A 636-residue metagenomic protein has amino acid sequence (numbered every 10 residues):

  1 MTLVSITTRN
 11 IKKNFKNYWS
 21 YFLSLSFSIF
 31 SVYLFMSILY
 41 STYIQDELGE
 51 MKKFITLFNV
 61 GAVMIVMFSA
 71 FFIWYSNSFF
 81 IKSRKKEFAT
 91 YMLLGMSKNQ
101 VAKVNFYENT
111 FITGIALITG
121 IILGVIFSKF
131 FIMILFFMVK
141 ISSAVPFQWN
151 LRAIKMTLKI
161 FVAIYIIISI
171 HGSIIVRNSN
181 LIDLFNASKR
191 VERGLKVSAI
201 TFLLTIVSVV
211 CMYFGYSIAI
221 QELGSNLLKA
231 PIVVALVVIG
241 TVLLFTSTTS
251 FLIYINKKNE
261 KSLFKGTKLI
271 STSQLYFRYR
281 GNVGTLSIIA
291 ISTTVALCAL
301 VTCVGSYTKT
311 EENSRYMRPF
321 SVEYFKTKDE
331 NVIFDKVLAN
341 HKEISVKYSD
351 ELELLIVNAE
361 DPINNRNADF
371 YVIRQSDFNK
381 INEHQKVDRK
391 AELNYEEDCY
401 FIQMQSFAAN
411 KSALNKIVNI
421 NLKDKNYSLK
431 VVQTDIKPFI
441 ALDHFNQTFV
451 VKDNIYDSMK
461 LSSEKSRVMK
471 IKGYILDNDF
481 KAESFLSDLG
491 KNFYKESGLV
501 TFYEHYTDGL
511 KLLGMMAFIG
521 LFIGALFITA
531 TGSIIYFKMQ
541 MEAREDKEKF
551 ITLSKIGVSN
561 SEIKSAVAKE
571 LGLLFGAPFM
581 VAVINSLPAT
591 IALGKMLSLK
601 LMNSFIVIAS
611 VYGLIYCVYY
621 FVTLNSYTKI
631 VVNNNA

Functional and structural regions predicted by a protein language model:
M1-S5, N178-R193, R544-E545, K629-A636: Short cytosolic juxtamembrane segments of multi-pass membrane proteins
M1-V60, K481-Y494: Hydrophobic alpha-helical transmembrane segments
F15, Y21, N105-L123, L158 (+2 more regions): Selective transmembrane-helix segments that form parts of the transport pathway or gating/packing helices in multipass
W19-S24, F30-L34, L158-I164, R193-E311 (+4 more regions): Alpha-helical transmembrane segments, especially those used as permease/efflux helices and single-pass anchors
F27-S41, Y75-F79, K86, I112-I141 (+5 more regions): Small-residue-rich transmembrane alpha-helices
I65-A89, V101, L526-K549: A hydrophobic alpha-helix feature that marks transmembrane segments and, especially, their cytosolic C-terminal ends
N313-R315, P319-K326, E330-T529: Basic-flanked hydrophobic alpha-helices used for secretion and membrane insertion
